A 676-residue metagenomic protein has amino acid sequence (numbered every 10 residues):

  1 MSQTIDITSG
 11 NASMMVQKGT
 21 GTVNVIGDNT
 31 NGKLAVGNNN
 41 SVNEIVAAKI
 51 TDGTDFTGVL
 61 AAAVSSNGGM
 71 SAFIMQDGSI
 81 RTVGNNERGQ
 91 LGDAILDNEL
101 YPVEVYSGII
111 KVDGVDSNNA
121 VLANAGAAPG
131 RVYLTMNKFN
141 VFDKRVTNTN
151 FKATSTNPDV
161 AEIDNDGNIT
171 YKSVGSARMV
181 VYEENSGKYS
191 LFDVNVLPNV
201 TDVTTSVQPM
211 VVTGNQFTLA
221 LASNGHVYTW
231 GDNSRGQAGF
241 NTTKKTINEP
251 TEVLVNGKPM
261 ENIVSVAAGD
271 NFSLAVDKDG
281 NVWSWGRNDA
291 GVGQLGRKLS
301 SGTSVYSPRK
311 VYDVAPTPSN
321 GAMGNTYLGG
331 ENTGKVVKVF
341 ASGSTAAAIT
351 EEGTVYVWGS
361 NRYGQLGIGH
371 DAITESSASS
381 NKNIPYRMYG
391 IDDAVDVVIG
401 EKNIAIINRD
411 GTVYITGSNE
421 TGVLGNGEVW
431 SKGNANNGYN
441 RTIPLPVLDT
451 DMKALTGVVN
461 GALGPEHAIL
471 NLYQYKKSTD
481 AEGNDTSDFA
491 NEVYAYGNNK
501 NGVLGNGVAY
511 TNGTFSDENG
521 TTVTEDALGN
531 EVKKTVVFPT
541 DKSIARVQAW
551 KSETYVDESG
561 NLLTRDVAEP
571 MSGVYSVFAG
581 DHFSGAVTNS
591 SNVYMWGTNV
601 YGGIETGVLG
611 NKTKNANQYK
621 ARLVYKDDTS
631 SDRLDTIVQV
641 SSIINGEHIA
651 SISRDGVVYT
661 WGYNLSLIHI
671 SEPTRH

Functional and structural regions predicted by a protein language model:
M1-N119, A125-R145, A177-Y182, L191-S671 (+1 more regions): Eukaryote-biased RCC1-like beta-propeller repeat architecture
F142-D159: Change to "...patches in solvent-exposed regions of secreted, membrane-anchored, or virion-exposed structural
G167-S176: Extracellular/luminal low-complexity segments enriched in Ser/Thr/Pro
E184-S186: Short, solvent-exposed loop/turn segments at the edges of extracellular beta-sandwich modules
